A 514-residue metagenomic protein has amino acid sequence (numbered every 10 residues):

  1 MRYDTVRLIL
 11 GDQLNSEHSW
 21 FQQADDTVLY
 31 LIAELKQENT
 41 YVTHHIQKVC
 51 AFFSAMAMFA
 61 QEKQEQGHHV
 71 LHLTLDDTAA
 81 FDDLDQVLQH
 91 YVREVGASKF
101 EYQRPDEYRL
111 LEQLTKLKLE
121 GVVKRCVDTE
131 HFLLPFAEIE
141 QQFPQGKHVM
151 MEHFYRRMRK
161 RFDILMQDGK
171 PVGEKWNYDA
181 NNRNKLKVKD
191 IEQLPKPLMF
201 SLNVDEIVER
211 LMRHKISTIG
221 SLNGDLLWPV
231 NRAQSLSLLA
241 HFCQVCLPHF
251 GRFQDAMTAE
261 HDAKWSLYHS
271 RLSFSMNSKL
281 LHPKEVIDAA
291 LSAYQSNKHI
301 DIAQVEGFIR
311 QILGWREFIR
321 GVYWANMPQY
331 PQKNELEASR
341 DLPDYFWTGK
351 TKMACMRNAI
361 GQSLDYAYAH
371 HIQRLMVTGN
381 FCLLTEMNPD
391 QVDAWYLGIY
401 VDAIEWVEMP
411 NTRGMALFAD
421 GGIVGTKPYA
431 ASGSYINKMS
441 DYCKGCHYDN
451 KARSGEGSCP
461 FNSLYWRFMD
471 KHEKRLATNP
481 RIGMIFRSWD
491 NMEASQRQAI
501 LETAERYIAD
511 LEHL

Functional and structural regions predicted by a protein language model:
M1-L75: N-terminal beta-strand-loop-alpha-helix module at the start of alpha/beta ligand-binding or catalytic domains
L10, N15, S237, A263-L514: C-terminal catalytic domain of photolyase/cryptochrome flavoproteins, centering on the FAD-binding pocket
Q13-N15, A79, R104-E112, L383: Gly/Ser/Thr-rich loops at beta-strand to alpha-helix junctions that form or flank small-molecule/cofactor-binding
E17-F21, Y41-H44, D82-D85, L110-T115 (+2 more regions): A short acidic (Asp/Glu
A33, V123-P135, W406-G414: A generic structural motif
D76-D82: Acidic-and-aromatic substrate-binding clefts and catalytic sites of carbohydrate-active enzymes
D83-W228: Beta-rich, aromatic/charged-enriched effector core domains that present basic-aromatic interfaces for binding
G173-V305: A charged, amphipathic alpha-helical module
